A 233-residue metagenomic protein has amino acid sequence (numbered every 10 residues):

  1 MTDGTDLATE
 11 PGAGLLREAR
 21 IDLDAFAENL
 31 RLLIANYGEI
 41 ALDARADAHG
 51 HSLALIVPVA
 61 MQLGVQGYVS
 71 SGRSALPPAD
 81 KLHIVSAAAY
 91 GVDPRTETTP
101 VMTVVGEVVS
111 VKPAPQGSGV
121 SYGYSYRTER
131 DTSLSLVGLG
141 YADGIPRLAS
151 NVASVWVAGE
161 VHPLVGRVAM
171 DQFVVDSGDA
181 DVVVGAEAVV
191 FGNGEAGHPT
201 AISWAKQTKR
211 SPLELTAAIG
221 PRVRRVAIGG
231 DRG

Functional and structural regions predicted by a protein language model:
T2-R31, E39-L42, D47, V57 (+1 more regions): Active-site anion/phosphate-binding pocket segments in diverse small-molecule metabolic enzymes
L53-A54: Conserved strand-to-helix beginnings and helix N-cap segments that scaffold or border functional pockets
